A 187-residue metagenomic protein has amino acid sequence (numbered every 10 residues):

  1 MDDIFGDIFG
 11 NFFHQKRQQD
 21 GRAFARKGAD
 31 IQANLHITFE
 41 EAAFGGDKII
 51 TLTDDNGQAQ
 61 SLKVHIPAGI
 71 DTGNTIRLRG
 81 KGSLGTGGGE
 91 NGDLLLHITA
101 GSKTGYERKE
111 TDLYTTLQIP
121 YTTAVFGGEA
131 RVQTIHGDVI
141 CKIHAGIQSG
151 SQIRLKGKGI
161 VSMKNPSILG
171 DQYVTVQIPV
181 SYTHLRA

Functional and structural regions predicted by a protein language model:
M1-D55, T86-N91, L95: Post-J-domain flank of DnaJ/Hsp40 co-chaperones
S61-R186: Intrinsically disordered, low-complexity linker/assembly segments
